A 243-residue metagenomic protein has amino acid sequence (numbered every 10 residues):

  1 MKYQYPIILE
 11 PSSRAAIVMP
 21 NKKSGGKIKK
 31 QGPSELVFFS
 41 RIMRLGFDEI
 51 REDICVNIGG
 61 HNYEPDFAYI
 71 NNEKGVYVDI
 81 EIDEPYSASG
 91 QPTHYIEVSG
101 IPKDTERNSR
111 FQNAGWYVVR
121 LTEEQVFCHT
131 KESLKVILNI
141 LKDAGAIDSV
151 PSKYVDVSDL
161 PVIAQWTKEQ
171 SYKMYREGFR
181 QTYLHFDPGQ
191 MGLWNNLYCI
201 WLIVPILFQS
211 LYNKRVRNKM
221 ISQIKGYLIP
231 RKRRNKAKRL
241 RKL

Functional and structural regions predicted by a protein language model:
M1-I54, P151-P205, S210-R215, M220 (+1 more regions): Solvent-exposed, charged helical/coil patches that constitute nucleic-acid or partner-interaction surfaces
D48-D79: Active-site metal-binding core of divalent-cation-utilizing nuclease and nuclease-like domains
V56-G60, S87, Q125-H129: Acidic, metal-coordinating catalytic cores used for nucleic-acid/nucleotide bond scission and strand-transfer chemistry
A68-K103: Short beta-strand-loop-alpha-helix junction that forms the active-site gateway of nucleic-acid-processing nucleases
Q91-N139: Catalytic cores of nucleic-acid endonucleases
K142-D143: Acidic, low-complexity, intrinsically disordered interaction modules
R215-N218, S222-L243: Short Lys/Arg-rich cationic patches that frequently serve as NLS/NoLS or arginine-rich RNA/DNA-binding motifs
